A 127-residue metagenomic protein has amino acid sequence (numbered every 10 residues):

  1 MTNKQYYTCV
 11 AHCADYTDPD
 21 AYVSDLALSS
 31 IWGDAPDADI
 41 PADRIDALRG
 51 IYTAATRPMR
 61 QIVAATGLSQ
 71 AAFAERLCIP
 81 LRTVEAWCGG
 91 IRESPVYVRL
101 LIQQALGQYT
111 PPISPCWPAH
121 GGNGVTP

Functional and structural regions predicted by a protein language model:
M1-T53, C116-P127: N-terminal flexible/basic segments that precede or flank functional cores
D25, I79-P80, T110: Intrinsically disordered, low-complexity regions enriched in Ser/Pro/Gly/Gln/His and often acidic
R49-L68, Q103-A105: Short, amphipathic alpha-helical "recognition" segments used to contact nucleic acids or chromatin
A64, G89-E93: Residues in soluble alpha-helical coiled-coils and helical-bundle/repeat scaffolds
G67-E85: Short alpha-helical DNA-recognition segment
L77, V84, C88, V98-R99 (+1 more regions): DNA major-groove recognition helix of helix-turn-helix
E93-P115: DNA major-groove recognition helix of helix-turn-helix/homeodomain DNA-binding modules
